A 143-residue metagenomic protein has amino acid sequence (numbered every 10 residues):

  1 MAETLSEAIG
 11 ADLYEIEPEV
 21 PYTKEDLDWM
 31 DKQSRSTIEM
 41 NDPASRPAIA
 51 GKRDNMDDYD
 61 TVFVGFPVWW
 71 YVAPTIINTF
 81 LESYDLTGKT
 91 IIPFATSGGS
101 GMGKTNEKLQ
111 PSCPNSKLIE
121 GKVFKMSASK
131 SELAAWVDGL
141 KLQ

Functional and structural regions predicted by a protein language model:
M1-V64, Y71-A73, N78, E82 (+1 more regions): N-terminal beta1-alpha1-beta2 submodule of the flavodoxin-like/Rossmannoid cofactor-binding fold
I9-A11, K89, S116: A structural micro-motif
M56, E82-G88, S112-C113: Short, conserved loop/helix-junction motifs that constitute active-site signature segments in enzyme catalytic cores
D60-V62, L86-I92, L118-I119: Short, surface-exposed connector motifs at secondary-structure boundaries
G65-V68, S97: Residue-level signal for short, function-critical loop segments
I92-A128: Short, glycine-/small-residue-rich phosphate/pyrophosphate-handling segment
